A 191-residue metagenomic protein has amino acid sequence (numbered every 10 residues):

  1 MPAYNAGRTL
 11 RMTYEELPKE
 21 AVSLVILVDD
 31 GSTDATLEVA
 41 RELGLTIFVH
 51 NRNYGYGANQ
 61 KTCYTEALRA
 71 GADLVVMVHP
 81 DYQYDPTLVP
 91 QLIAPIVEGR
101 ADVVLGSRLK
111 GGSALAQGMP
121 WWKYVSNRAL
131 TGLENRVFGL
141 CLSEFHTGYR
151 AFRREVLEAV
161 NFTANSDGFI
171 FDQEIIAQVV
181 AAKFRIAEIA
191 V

Functional and structural regions predicted by a protein language model:
N5-K19: Short, well-formed alpha-helical segments that are part of the catalytic scaffolds of diverse glycosyltransferases
A6-T9, S32, D85: Donor nucleotide-sugar binding loop of glycosyltransferases
D29-L37: A conserved acidic beta->alpha catalytic loop
G31, G55, Q83: A short, conserved beta-strand element in the Rossmann-like catalytic core that flanks the donor/metal-binding loop
T46, H50-R69, L74, P86-F169: Acceptor/aglycone-binding surface of glycosyltransferases and processive sugar-polymer synthases
L140-C141, T163-D167, I176-V191: Catalytic donor-sugar/metal-binding loop of nucleotide-sugar-dependent glycosyltransferases
